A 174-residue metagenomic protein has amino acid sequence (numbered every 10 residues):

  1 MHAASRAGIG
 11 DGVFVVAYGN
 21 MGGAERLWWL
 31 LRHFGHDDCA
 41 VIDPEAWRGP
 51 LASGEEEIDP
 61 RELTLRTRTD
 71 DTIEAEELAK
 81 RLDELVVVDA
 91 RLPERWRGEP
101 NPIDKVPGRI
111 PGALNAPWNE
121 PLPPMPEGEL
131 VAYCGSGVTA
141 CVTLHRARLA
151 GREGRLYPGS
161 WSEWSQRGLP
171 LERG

Functional and structural regions predicted by a protein language model:
M1-D11, A75-G128, Q166: Positively charged, proline/Ser/Thr-rich regional signature most characteristic of the Rhodanese/CDC25-like
M1-E77, E99, T139, T143-S162: Thiolate-centered catalytic microenvironments shared by cysteine-dependent enzyme domains
F14-V16, E129-A132: Short glycine-rich phosphate-binding loop at a beta-alpha junction
H36-D38, E84, I110-G112, G151-E153 (+1 more regions): A generic structural signal for alpha->beta connector loops
V41-D43, D89, N115-P117, L156 (+1 more regions): Structural signal for conserved beta-strand scaffold positions within catalytic alpha/beta enzyme cores
D104, A150, Q166-G174: Extended, aromatic/histidine-rich regions of cofactor-dependent oxidoreductases associated with respiratory
G135: Phosphate-binding active sites in nucleotide-utilizing proteins
